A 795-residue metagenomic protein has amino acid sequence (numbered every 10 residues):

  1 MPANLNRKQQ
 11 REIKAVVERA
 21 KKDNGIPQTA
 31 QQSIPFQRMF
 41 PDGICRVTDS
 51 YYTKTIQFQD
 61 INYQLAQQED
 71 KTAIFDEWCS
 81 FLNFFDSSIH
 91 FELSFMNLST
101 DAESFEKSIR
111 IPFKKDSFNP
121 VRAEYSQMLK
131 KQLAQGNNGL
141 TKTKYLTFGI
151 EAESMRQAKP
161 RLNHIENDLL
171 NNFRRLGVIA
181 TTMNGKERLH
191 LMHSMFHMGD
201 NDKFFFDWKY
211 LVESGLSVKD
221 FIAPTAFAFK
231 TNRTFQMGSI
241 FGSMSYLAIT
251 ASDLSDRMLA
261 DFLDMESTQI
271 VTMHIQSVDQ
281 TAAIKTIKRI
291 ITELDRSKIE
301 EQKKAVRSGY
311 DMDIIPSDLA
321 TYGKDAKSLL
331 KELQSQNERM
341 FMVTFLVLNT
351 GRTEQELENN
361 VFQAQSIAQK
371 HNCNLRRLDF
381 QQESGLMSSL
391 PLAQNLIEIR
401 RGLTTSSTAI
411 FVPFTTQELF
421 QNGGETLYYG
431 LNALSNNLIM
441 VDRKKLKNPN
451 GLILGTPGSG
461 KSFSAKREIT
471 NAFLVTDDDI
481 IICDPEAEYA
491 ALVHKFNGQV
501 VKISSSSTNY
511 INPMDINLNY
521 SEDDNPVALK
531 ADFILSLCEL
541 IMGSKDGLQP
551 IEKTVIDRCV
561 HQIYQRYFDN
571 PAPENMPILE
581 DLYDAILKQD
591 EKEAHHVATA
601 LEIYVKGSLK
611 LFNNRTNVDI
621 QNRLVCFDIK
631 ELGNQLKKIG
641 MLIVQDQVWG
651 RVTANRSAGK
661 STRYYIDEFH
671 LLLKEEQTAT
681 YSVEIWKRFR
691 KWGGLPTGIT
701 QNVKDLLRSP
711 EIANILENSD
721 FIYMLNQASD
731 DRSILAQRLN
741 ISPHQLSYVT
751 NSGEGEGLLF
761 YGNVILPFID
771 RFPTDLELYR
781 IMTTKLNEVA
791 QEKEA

Functional and structural regions predicted by a protein language model:
P2-T416: Extended, folded cores of ATP/NTP-driven motor/assembly subunits in large transport and secretion machines
I61, Q68-S87, S94, L98 (+11 more regions): P-loop NTPase motor domains
I453: Hydrophobic anchor at the beta1->P-loop junction of P-loop NTPases
K461: Conserved lysine of the Walker
S464: Hydrophobic positions on the alpha1 helix immediately C-terminal to the Walker A/P-loop
N471-I481: Post-Walker A helix-loop "phosphate-sensing" segment adjacent to the P-loop in P-loop NTPases
N497-V501, E711-M724: A short helix-turn-beta junction within AAA+ P-loop NTPase domains corresponding to the substrate/partner-engaging
L739-E794: Conserved P-loop NTPase
